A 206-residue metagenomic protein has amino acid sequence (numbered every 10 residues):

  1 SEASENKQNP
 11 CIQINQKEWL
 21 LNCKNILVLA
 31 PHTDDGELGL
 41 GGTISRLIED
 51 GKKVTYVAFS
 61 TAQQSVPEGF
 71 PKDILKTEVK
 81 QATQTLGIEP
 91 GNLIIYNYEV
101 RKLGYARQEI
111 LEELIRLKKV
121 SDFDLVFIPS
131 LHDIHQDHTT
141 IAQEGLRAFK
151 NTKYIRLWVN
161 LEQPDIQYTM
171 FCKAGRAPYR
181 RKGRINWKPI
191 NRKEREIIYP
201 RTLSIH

Functional and structural regions predicted by a protein language model:
S1-E2, I185: Short, compositionally biased segments
E2-L157: Active-site beta-strand->loop->alpha-helix modules in alpha/beta enzyme cores, enriched in Gly/His/Asp(Glu)
I95, V100, Y168-T169, R176: Generic secondary-structure boundary/loop-capping signal
V100-G104, Q163-D165, P178-Y179: A short acidic, often aromatic-flanked loop/helix-cap motif at beta-alpha or helix-coil junctions that lines enzyme
Q108-E112, T169-A174: Short, surface-exposed amphipathic charged segments that create phosphate/polyanion-binding patches used for binding
D137-T140, Q167-T169, R184: A short secondary-structure junction signal
T152-K173: Short, flexible loop segments at boundaries between secondary-structure elements
C172-H206: A conserved mid-domain beta-alpha-beta active-site/ligand-binding segment of alpha/beta enzyme cores
